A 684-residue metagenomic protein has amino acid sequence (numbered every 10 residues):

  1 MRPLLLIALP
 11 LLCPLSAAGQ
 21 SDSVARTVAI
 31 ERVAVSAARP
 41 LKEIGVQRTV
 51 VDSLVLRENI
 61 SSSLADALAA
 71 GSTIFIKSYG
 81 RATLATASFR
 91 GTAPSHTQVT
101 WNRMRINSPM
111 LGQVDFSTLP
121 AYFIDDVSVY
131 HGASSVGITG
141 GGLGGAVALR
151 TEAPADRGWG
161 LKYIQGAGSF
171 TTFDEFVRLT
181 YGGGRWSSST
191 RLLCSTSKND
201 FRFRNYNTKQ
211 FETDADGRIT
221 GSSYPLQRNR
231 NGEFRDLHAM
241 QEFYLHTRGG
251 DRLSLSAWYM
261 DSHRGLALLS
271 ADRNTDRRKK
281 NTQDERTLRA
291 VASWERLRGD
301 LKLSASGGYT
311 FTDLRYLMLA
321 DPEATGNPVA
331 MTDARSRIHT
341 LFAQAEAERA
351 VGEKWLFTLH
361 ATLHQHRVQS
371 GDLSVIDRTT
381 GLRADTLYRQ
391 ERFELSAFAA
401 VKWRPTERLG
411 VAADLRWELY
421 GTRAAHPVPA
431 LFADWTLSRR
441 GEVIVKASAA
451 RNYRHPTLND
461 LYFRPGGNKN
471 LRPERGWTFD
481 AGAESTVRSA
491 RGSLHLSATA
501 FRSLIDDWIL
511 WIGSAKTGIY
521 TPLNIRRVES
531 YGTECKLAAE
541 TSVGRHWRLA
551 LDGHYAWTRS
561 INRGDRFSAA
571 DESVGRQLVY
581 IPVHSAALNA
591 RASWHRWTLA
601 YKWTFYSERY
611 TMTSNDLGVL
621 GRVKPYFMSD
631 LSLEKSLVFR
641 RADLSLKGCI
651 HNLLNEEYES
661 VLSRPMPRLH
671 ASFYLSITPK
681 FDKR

Functional and structural regions predicted by a protein language model:
I30-N59, T86, P94: N-terminal periplasmic "start-of-domain" segments of outer-membrane beta-barrel proteins
A65-S108: Extracytoplasmic beta-strand/coil segments of soluble accessory domains associated with Gram-negative outer-membrane
M104-G132, P465: Short acidic/polar hinge/loop motifs at secondary-structure boundaries that mediate gating or recognition
A121-K162: A beta-strand signature from Gram-negative outer-membrane beta-barrel systems, especially the internal plug domain
A146, T151-Y181, T190-L192, Q227-G232: Short strand-turn segments of transmembrane beta-barrel domains in outer membranes, especially the first one or two
Y181-T282: Periplasmic-side early beta-strands and strand-to-turn transitions of outer-membrane beta-barrels
D300-M318, S438, I444-K446, E474-E540 (+1 more regions): Membrane-embedded beta-barrel scaffold of Gram-negative outer-membrane proteins
R404-G410, A500-L504, N524-T611, D643 (+1 more regions): Gram-negative outer-membrane beta-barrel transporters
